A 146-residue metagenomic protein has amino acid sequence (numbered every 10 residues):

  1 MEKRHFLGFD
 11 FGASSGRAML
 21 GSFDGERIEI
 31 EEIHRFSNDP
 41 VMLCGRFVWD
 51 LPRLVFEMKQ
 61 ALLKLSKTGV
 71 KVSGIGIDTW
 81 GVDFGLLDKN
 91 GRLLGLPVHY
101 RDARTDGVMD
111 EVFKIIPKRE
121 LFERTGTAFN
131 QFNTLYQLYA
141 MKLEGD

Functional and structural regions predicted by a protein language model:
M1-G95, G107, E123: N-terminal glycine/serine-rich phosphate-binding loop of ATP-dependent small-molecule kinases, especially carbohydrate
V41, G85-E144: Glycine-rich phosphate-binding loop and adjoining helix at the ATP-binding site of ATP-dependent phosphoryl-transfer
L63, E144-D146: Short beta-turn/strand-loop junction motif enriched in small, turn-promoting residues
T68-V70, I116, D146: Short, glycine- and charge-enriched coil/turn segments that flank and shape catalytic ligand pockets
